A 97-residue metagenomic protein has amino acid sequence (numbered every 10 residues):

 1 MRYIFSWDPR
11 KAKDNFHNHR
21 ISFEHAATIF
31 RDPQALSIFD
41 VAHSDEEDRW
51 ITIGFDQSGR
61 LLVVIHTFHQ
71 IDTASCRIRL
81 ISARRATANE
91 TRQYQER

Functional and structural regions predicted by a protein language model:
M1-R97: Ribonuclease/tRNase effector modules and their secretory precursors
